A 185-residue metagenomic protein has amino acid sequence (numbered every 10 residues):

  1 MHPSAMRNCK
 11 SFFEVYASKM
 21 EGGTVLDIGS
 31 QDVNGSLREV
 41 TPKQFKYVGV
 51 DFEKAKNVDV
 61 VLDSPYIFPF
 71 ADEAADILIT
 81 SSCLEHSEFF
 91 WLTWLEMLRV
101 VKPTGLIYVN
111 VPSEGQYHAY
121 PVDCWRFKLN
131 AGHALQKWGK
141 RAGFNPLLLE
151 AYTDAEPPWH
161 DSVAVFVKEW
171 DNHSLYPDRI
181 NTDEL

Functional and structural regions predicted by a protein language model:
M1-E73, I77, V163, S174-L185: Conserved N-terminal segment of class I S-adenosyl-L-methionine
P3, L84, R126: Charge-dense, low-complexity intrinsically disordered segments
D27, T80, V109: Redox-cofactor binding/interface segments in oxidoreductases and associated redox assembly factors
D63, C83, P112-E114: Beta-hairpin (beta-strand-turn-beta-strand) motif
S64, I79-S82, P121: Generic anion/oxyanion-binding catalytic loop in active/binding sites
D76-E88: A short SAM/SAH-binding and catalytic strip from SAM-dependent methyltransferases
E88-L185: S-adenosyl-L-methionine-dependent methyltransferase catalytic module, highlighting the catalytic core
